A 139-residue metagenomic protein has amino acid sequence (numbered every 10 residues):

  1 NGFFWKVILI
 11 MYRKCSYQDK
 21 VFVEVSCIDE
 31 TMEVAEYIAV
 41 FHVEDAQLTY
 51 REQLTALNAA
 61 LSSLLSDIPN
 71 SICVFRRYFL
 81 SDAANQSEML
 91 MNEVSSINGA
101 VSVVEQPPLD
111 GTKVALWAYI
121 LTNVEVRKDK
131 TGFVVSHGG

Functional and structural regions predicted by a protein language model:
G2-G139: Short, polar/acidic, helix-capping and beta-turn segments at strand->helix junctions that line the mouths
